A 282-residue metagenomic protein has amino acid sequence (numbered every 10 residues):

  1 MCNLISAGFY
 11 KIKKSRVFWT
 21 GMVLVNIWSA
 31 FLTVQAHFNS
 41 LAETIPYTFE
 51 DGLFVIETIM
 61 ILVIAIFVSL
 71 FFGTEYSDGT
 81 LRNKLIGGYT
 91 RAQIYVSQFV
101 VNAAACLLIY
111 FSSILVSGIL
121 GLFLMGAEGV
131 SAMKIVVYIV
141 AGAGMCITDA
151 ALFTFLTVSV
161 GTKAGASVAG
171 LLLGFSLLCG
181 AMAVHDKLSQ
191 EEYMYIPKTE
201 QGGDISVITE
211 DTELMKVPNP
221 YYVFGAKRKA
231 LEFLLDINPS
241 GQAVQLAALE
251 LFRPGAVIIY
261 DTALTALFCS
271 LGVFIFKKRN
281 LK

Functional and structural regions predicted by a protein language model:
M1-M22: Aromatic- and glycine-rich beta-strand/loop motifs that create alpha-glucan
C2, M22, I237-K282: Alpha-helical transmembrane segments of multi-pass membrane transporters/translocases
R16-F18, R91, K163, L281: Membrane-helix interface/capping residues of multi-pass secondary transporters
F18, N26-F71, V96-G170, L178 (+7 more regions): Secretory targeting signals
V68-G87, R91: Transmembrane helix boundary and interhelical loop/hinge segments in multi-pass membrane proteins
G79, S97-Q98, R279: Structural detector for helix-capping/boundary residues
